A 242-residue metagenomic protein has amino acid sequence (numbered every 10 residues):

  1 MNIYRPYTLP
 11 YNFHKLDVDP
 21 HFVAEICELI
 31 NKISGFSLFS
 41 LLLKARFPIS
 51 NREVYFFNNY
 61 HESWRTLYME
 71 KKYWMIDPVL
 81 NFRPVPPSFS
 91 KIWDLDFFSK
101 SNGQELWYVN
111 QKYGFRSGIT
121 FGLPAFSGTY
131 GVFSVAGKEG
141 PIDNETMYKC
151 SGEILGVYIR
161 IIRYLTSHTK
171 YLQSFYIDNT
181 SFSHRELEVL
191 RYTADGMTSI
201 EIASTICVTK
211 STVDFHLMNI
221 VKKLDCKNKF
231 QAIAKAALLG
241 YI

Functional and structural regions predicted by a protein language model:
N2-N12, D19-I26, S34, K138-T180: Juxtadomain coupling helices with adjacent low-complexity linkers
L43-L67: GAF sensory/regulatory domain recognition with acknowledged cross-activation on helical regulatory dimers
H61-Q111: Regulatory sensory and allosteric helical modules in signal-transduction proteins and certain transcription factors
S117-P124: Short hydrophobic beta-strand micro-motif common in sensory/regulatory domains
S127-G137: Sensory beta-strand/linker motifs that couple input domains to effectors
R185-V189, S199: The N-cap/first-turn positions of alpha helices within or immediately adjacent to helix-turn-helix DNA-binding domains
T198-Q231: Recognition helix of helix-turn-helix DNA-binding domains
K229-L239: Short, basic, alpha-helical segments at the C-terminal edge of helix-turn-helix-like DNA-binding modules
